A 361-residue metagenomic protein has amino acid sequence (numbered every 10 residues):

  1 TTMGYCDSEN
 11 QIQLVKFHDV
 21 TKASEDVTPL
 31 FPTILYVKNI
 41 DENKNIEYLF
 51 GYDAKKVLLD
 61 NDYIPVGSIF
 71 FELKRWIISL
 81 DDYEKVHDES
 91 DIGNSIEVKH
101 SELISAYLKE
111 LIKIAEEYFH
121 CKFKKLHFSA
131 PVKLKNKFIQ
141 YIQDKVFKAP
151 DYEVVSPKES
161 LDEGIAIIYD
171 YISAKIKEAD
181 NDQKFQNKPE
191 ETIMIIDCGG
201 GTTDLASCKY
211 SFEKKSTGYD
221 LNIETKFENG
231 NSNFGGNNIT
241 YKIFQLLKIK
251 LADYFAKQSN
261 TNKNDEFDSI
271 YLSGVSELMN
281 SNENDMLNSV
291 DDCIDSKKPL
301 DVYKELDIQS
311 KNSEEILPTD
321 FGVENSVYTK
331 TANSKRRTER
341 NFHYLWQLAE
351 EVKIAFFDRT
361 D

Functional and structural regions predicted by a protein language model:
T1-I12, V66-S68, I176-I223: Gly/Thr-rich phosphate-binding beta-strand-loop-beta motif of the actin/hexokinase/Hsp70
Q13-Q140, D144, K242-I243, K248-T360: Phosphate-binding loop and its immediate beta->loop->alpha context in nucleotide/phosphate-handling enzymes
I77, A130-L134, D162-I168, D197-T202 (+1 more regions): Short, flexible loop/turn elements at secondary-structure junctions
E116-F119, Y152-E153, S160-E190: Hydrophobic, small-residue-rich alpha-helical packing segments that form membrane-like cores
K125-P131, E159-L161, T192-D197, E224-G230 (+1 more regions): Extended hydrophobic secondary-structure segments that form protein cores and membrane-embedded regions
F138-I142, Y169-S173, A206-C208: Short acidic, glycine/serine/threonine-rich loops at helix termini
I223-S232, K330-S334: Short beta-alpha connecting loops at secondary-structure transitions that line or flank enzyme active sites
G230-L246: E2/UBC-UEV (E2-variant) core
